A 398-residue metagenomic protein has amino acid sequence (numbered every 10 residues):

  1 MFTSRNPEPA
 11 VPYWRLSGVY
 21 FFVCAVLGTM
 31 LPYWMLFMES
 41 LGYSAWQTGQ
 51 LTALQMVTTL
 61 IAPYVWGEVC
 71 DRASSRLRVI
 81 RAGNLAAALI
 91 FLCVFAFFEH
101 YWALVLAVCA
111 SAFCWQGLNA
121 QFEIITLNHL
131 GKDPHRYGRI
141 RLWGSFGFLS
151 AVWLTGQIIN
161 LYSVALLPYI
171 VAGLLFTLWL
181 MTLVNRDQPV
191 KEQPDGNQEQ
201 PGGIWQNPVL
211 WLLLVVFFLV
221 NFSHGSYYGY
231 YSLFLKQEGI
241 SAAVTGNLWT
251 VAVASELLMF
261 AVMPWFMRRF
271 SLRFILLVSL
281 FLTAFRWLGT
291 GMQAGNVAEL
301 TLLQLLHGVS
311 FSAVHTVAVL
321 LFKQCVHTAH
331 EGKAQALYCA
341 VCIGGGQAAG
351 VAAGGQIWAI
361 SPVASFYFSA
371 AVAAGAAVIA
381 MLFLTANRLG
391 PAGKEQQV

Functional and structural regions predicted by a protein language model:
F2-A10, N185-F217: Juxtamembrane intracellular "pre-TM" segments in multi-pass secondary transporters
N6-M56, V209-F217, N221-L248: Helix-loop boundary and gating motifs at the non-cytosolic
F21, I90, Y101-N119, F218 (+1 more regions): Hydrophobic core of transmembrane alpha-helices in multi-pass small-molecule transporters, especially MFS/SLC-type
I61-F98: Conserved MFS/SLC helix-loop-helix module at the cytosolic interface between two early adjacent transmembrane helices
I61-S75, I159-N160, M259-L272, W358: Helix-to-loop junctions at the C-terminal end of transmembrane segments in multipass secondary transporters
R78-L92, F274-G289: Structural signature of the two symmetry-related core transmembrane helices
V108-W143: Cytoplasmic helix-loop-helix junction between adjacent transmembrane helices in 12-TM secondary transporters
L166-L183, S365-F383: Symmetry-related core transmembrane helices of the 12-TM Major Facilitator Superfamily/SLC fold
